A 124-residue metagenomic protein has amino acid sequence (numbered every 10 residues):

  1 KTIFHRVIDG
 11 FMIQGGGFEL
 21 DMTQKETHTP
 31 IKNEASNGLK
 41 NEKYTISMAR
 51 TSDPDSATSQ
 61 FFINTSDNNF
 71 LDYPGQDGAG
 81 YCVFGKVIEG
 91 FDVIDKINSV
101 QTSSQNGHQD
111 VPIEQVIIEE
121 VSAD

Functional and structural regions predicted by a protein language model:
K1-D124: Cyclophilin-like peptidyl-prolyl cis-trans isomerases
